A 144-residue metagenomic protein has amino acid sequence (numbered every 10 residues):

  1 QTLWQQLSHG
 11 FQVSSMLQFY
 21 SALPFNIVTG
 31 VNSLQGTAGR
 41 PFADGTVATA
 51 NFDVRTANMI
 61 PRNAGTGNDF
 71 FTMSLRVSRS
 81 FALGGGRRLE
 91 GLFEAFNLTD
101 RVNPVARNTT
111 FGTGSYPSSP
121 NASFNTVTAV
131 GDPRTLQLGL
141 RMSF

Functional and structural regions predicted by a protein language model:
Q1-F144: Short, solvent-exposed micro-motifs at the edges of structured domains
